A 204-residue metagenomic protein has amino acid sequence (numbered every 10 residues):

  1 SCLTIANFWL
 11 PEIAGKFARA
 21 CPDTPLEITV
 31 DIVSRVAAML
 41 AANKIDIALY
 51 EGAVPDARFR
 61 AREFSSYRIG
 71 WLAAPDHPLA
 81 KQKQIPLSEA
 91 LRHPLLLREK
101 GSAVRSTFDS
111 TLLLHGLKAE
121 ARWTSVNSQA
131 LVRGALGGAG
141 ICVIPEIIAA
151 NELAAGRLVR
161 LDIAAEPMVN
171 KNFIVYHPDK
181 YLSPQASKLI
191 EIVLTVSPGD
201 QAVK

Functional and structural regions predicted by a protein language model:
S1-A57, S125: Central regulatory/effector-binding core of bacterial HTH transcription factors
S1-L3, P94-K100, D162: Short beta-strand->loop
W9, L72, V159-A202: A late-sequence structural motif
I32-A37, A41-I45, Y50-E51, S106-L161: Hydrophobic hinge/microswitch elements
G52-A53, P75, E146-I148, A165 (+1 more regions): Short secondary-structure boundary segments
D56-L95: Flexible hinge/capping segments at coil-to-helix
R60-G70, C142, A155-M168: Short beta-strand->loop
L79-A80, P94-H115, E146, L182-A186 (+2 more regions): Secondary-structure junction motif
